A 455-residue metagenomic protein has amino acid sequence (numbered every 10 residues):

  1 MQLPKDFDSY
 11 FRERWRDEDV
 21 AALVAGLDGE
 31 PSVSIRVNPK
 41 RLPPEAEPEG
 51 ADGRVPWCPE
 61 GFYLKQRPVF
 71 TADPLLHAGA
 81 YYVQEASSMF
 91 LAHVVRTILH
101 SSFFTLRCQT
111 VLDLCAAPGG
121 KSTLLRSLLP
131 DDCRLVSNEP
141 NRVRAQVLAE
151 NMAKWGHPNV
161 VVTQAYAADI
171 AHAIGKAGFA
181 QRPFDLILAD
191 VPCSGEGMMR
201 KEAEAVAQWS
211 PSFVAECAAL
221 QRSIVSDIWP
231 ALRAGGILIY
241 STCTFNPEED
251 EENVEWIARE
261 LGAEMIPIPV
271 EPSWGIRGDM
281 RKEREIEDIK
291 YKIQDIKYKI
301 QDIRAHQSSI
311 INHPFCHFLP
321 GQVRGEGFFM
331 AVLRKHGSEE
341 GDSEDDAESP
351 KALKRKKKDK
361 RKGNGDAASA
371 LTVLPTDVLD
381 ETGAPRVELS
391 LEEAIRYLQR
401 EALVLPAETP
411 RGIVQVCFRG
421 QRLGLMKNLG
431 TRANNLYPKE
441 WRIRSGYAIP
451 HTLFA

Functional and structural regions predicted by a protein language model:
M1-A455: S-adenosylmethionine
